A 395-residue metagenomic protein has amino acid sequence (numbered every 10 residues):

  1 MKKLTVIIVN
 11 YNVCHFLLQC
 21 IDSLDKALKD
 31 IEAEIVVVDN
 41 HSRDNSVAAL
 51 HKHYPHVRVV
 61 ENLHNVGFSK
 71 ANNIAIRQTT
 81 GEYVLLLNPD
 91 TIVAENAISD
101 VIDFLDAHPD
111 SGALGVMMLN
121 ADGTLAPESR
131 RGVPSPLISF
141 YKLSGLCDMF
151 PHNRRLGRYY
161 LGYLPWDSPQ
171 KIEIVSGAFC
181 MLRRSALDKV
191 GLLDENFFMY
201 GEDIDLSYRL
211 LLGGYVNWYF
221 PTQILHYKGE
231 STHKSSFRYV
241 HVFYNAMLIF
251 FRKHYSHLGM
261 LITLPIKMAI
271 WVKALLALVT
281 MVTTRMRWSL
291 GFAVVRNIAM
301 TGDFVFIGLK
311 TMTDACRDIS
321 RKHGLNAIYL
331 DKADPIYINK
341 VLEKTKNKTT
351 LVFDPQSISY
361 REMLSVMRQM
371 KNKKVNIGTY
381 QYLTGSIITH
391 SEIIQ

Functional and structural regions predicted by a protein language model:
I8, V13-L28, C316: Short, well-formed alpha-helical segments that are part of the catalytic scaffolds of diverse glycosyltransferases
S23, D39-A48, H64: A conserved acidic beta->alpha catalytic loop
E61-T79, D100: Glycine-rich, basic loop-to-helix element that forms the pyrophosphate-binding segment of sugar-nucleotide handling
V84: Short aromatic/hydrophobic "clamp" motif used to bind/position activated sugar donors
I92-E128: Conserved donor NDP-sugar-binding/catalytic core segment of glycosyltransferases
V133-I172: Short, flexible, basic/aromatic active-site loop/helix in glycosyltransferases
P165-D167, E173-Q223: A short, conserved alpha-helix in the catalytic core of glycosyltransferases
Y208-T284: Active-site-adjacent helix/loop segment of glycosyltransferases that harbors family-specific signature motifs
